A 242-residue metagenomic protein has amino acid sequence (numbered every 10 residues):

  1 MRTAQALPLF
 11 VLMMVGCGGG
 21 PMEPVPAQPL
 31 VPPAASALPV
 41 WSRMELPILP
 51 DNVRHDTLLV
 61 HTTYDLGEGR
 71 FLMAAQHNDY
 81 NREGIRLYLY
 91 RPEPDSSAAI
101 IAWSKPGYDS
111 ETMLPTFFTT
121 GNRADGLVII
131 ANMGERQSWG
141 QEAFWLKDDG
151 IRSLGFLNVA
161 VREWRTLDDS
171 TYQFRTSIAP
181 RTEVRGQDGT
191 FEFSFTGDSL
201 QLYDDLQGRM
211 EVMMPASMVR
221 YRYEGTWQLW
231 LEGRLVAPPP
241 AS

Functional and structural regions predicted by a protein language model:
R2-L9: Sec-dependent signal peptide recognition, specifically the positively charged N-region followed immediately by
M14-G16: C-terminal motif of bacterial Sec signal peptides marking the signal peptidase cleavage site
G18-D56, A143-V159, W164-S242: Acidic, small-residue rich beta-repeat scaffolds with periodic aromatic anchors
G20-M113: Terminal domain-start segments
V53-E68, L114-A124, R175-Q187: Structural signature of eukaryotic scaffold interfaces centered on beta-propeller domains
G69-N78, R123-E135, G186-T196: Short beta-strand elements that form the blades of beta-propeller/WD-repeat-like and other beta-sheet-rich scaffold
N78-I85, E135-W139, E211-P215: Short, solvent-exposed loop/turn segments at conserved positions within beta-propeller repeat blades
E111-L146: Extracellular-facing segments of soluble proteins and assemblies that are Gly/Ser/Thr-biased and enriched in aromatics
